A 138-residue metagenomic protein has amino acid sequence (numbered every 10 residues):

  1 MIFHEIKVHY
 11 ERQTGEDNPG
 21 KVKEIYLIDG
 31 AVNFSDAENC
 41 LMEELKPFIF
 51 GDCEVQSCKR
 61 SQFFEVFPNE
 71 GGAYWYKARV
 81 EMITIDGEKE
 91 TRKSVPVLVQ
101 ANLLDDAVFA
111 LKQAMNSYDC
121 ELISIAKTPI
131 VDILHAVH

Functional and structural regions predicted by a protein language model:
M1-V22, G71-R92: Short aromatic-glycine-(Arg/Gly/Cys) micro-motifs in beta-strand/loop hairpins
I6-V8, V99, I125: Hydrophobic beta-strand residues in large extracellular and virion-surface proteins
H9, N18-P19, C40, F50-E54: A cross-family "folded-core" feature that marks the main globular domain of proteins
R12-D29, P47, K89-V97, M115-S117 (+1 more regions): A cross-kingdom feature marking solvent-exposed beta-strand/loop segments within repeated, beta-rich binding/scaffold
Q13-G15, N33, E65, I85-G87 (+2 more regions): Generic "edge-of-domain/loop-turn" microfeature
N33-I49, L103-Y118: A short, charged, amphipathic alpha-helix used as a generic interaction element across diverse proteins
L45-I85, S117-H138: Short, mixed-charge low-complexity intrinsically disordered segments
Y74-Y118: Surface-exposed interaction/gating patches
